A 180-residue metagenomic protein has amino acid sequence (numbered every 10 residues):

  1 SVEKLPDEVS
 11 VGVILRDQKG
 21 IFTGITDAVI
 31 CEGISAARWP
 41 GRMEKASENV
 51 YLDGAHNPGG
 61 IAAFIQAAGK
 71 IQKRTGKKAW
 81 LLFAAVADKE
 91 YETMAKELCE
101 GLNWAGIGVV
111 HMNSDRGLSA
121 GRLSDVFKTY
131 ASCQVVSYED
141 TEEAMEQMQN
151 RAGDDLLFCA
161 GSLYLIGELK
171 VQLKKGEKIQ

Functional and structural regions predicted by a protein language model:
S1-G106: Nucleotide phosphate-binding/pyrophosphate-handling subdomain across enzymes that bind or process nucleotide phosphates
K4-V13, V50, A95-L156: C-terminal helical cap/extension that packs against the catalytic core of soluble nucleotide-cofactor enzymes
G54-N57, T141, S162-L163: Helix N-cap/beta->alpha junction signal
A62, Y91-T93, S119-A120, E168-V171 (+1 more regions): Short glycine-/acidic-enriched loop or helix-start segments at secondary-structure transitions that form or flank
K73-R74, V171-Q180: Generic C-terminal helix-cap and adjacent flexible tail
F83-V86, M112, A160-L163: Glycine-rich beta-strand-to-loop/alpha-helix junction loops that act as flexible
A87-K89, D115, E143, L165: Surface-exposed, flexible loop/turn segments at secondary-structure boundaries
A144-K174: A glycine-rich beta-strand to alpha-helix segment that forms a phosphate/ribose-binding loop at ligand/cofactor sites
